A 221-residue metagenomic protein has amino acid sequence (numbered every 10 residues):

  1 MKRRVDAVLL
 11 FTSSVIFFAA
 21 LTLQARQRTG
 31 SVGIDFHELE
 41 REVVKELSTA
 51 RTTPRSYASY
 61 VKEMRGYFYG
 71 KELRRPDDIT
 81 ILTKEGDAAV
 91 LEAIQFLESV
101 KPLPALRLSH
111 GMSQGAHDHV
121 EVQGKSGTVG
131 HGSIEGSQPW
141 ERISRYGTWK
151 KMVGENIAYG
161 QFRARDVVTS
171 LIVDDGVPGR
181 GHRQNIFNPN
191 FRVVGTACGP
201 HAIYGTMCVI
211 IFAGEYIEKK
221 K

Functional and structural regions predicted by a protein language model:
M1-F11: Bacterial N-terminal signal peptides that target proteins for export
L9-F11, T29, G33, H37 (+3 more regions): Residues at structural and domain junctions
L10-A20: Bacterial N-terminal signal peptides
L23-A25: Boundary at the C-terminal end of the N-terminal hydrophobic targeting segment
Q27-D35, V44, L97-L103, Q161-F162 (+1 more regions): Anionic, Ser/Thr-rich low-complexity intrinsically disordered regions
D35-Y146, R183, P189: Short, well-ordered surface patches within globular domains
G111-I217: A well-ordered secondary-structure block
